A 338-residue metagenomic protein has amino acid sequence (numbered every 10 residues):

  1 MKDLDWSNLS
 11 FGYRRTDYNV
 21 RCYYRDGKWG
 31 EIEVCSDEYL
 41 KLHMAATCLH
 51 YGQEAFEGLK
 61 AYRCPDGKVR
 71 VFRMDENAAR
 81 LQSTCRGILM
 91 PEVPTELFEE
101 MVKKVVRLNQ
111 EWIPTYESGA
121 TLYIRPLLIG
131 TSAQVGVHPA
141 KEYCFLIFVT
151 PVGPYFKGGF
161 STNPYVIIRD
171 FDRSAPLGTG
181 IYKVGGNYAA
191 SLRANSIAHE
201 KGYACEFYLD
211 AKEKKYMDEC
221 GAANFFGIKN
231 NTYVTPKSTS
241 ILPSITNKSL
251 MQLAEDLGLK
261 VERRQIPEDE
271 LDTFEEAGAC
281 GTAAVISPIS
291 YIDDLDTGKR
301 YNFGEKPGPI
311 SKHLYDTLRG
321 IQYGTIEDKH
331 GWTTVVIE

Functional and structural regions predicted by a protein language model:
M1-V105, L127, Q134-E338: Helix-start/capping segments and mature chain N-termini
T95-L97, V105-G119: Charged, gly/pro-rich active-site loop segments
T115-I129: Extended, Lys/Arg-enriched charged tracts that mediate electrostatic binding to polyanionic substrates
